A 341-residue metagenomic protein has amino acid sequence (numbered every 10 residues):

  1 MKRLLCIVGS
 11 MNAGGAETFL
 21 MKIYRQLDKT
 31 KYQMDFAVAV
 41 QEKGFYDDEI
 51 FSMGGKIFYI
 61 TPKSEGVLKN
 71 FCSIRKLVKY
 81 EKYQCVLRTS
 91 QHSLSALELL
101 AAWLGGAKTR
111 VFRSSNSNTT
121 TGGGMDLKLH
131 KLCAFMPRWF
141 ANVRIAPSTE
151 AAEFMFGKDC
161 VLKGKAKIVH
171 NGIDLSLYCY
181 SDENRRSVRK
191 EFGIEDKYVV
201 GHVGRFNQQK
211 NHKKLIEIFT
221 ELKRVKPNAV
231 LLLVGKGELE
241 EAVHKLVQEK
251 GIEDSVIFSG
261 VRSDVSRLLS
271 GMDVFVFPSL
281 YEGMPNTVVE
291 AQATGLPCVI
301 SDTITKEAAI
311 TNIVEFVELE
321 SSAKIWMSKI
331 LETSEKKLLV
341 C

Functional and structural regions predicted by a protein language model:
K2, C6-G14, T18-K69, K165 (+1 more regions): N-terminal strand-loop element at the rim of the active site of nucleotide-sugar-dependent glycosyltransferases
E17-K22, Y198, H202-E221, E238-K245: A conserved mid-protein helix/loop that constitutes part of the nucleotide-sugar donor-binding site
V38, V288, P297-S301, K306: Short hydrophobic beta-strand element within catalytic cores of glycosyltransferases and related nucleotide-activated
Q91, V261, L280: Aromatic "clamp/platform" in nucleotide-sugar-dependent glycosyltransferases that forms part of the donor/acceptor
F140-C179: A short, active-site helix/loop in glycosyltransferases that binds the activated sugar's phosphate group
C179-I194, K336-K337: A short helix/loop element that forms part of the nucleotide-sugar donor recognition site in Leloir-type
L239-A242, I252-R262, L268: Active-site donor-binding acidic/aromatic loop of nucleotide-activated sugar and phosphosugar transferases involved
E307-K337: Change "using UDP/GDP/dTDP sugars" to "using nucleotide sugars
